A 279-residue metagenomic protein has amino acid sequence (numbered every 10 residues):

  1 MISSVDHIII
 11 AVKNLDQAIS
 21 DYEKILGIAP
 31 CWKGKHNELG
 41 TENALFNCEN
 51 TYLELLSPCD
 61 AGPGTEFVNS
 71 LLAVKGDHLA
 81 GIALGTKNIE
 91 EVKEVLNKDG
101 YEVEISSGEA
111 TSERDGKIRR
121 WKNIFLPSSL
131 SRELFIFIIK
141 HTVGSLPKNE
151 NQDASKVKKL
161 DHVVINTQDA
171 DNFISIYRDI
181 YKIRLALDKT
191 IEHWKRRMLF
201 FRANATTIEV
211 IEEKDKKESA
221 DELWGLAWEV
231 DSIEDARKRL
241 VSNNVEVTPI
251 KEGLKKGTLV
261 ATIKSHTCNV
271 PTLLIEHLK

Functional and structural regions predicted by a protein language model:
M1-D16, D77-L84, F137-I174, L223-L226: N-terminal beta-strand motif that seeds the catalytic metal site of vicinal oxygen chelate
M1-N50, S57-G62: An N-terminus-focused feature that recognizes amino-terminal "leader" regions
Q17, I89-E94, D171, I233-K238: Short, conserved charged micro-motifs
A18-E23, F46, L96, F173-R178 (+2 more regions): Conserved active-site tyrosine of GNAT-family acetyltransferases
E49-A83, I89-S112: Active-site-adjacent scaffolding segments
E54, E90-K156, E192-K195, L199-A203 (+2 more regions): Vicinal oxygen chelate
L56, K87, I139, I176 (+5 more regions): A structural feature that tracks compact, well-ordered secondary-structure segments with a strong bias toward
D153-E212: Aromatic-anchored, glycine/proline-accented short structural segments that stabilize local strand-turns or short
